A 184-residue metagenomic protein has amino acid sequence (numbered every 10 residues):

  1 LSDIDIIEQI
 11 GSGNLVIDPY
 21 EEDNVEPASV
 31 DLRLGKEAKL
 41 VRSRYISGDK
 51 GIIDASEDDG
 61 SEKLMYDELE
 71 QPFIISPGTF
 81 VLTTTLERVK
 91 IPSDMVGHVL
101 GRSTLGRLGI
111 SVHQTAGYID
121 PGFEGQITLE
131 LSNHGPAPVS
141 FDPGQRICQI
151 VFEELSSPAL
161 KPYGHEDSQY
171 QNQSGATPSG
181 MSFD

Functional and structural regions predicted by a protein language model:
L1-D184: DUTPase catalytic domain/fold
